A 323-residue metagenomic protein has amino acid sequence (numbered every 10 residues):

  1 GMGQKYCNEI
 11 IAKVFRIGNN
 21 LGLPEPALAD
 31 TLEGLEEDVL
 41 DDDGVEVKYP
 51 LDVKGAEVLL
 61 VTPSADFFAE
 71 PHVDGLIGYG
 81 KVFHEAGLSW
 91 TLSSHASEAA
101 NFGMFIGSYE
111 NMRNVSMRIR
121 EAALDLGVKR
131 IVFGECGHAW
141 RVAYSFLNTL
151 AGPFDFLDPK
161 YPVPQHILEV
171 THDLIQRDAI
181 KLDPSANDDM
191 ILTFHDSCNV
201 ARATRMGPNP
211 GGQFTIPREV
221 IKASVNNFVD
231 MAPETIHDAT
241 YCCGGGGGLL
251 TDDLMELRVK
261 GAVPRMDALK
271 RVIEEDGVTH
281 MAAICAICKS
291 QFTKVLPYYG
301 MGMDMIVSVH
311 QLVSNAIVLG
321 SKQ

Functional and structural regions predicted by a protein language model:
G1-T149: Iron-sulfur-cluster electron-transfer modules
T62-F67, A96-I106, E110, G134-R141 (+3 more regions): Local cysteine-cluster metal-coordination motifs and their immediate loop/turn environment, predominantly Fe-S cluster
G75, F146-G152, P208-N209, L296-Y298: Short secondary-structure boundary/capping segments
G80-S93, Q176-A179, N187-E256: Redox- and metal-dependent alpha/beta enzyme cores, enriched for Fe-S-associated oxidoreductases and cofactor-handling
F83, T149-K160: A short alpha->loop->secondary-structure connector
S116, M255-T279: A short, acidic, amphipathic alpha-helical segment used as a generic capping/interface helix at domain edges
A143-L147, I221, F292: Hydrophobic packing residues within well-ordered alpha-helices of enzyme cores
D155-A186, P233-E234, D238, P297-Q323: Short, flexible loop segments at boundaries between secondary-structure elements
